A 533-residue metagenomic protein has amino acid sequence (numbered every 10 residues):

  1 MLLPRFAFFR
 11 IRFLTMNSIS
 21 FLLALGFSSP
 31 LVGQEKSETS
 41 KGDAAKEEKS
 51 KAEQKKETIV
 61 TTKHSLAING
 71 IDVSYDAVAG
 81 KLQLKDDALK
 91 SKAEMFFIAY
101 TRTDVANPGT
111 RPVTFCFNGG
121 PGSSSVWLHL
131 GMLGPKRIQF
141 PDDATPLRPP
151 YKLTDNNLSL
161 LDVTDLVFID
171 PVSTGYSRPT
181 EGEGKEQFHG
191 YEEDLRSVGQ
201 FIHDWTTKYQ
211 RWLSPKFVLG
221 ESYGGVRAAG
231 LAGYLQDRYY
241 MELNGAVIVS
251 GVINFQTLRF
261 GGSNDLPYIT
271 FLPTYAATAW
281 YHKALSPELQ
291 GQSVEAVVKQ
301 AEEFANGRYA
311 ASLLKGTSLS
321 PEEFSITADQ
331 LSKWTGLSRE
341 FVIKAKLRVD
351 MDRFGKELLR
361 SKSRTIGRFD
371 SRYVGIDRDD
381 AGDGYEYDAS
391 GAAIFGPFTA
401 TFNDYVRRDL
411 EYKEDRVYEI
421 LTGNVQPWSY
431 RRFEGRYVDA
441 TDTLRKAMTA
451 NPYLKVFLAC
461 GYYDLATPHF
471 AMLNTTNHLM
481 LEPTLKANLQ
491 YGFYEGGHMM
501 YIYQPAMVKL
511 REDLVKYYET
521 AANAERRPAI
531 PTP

Functional and structural regions predicted by a protein language model:
K36-K49, L89-H189, N477: N-terminal cap/lid subdomain of alpha/beta-hydrolase-fold enzymes
K136-Q139, Q236-K333: A catalytic-pocket lid/entrance helix-loop region that shapes and gates access to the active site across common
L161, P171, F188-T207: Alpha/beta-hydrolase active-site loop
Q210-Y223: Alpha/beta-hydrolase fold nucleophile elbow
G220-G233: Glycine-rich nucleophile elbow surrounding the catalytic serine of serine-hydrolase chemistry
S312-A466: Alpha/beta-hydrolase fold catalytic core
L465-N488: Active-site-adjacent alpha-helix of alpha/beta-hydrolase-fold enzymes
E495-A506: Catalytic histidine-centered segment of alpha/beta-hydrolase-like enzymes
